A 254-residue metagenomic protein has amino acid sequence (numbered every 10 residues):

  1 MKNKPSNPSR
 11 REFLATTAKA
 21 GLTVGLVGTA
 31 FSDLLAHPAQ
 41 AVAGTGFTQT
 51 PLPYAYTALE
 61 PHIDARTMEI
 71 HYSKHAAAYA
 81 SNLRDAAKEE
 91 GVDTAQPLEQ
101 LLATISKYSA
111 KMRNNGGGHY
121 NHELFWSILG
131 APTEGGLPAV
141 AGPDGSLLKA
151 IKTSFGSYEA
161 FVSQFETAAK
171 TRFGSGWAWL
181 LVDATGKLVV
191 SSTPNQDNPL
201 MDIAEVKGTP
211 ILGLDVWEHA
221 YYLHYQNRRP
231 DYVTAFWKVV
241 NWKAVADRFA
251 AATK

Functional and structural regions predicted by a protein language model:
M1-E12: N-terminal secretory signal peptides
E12-L34: N-terminal export signals
T29-P61: C-terminal segment of N-terminal export signals and the immediately downstream linker at the start of the mature
Q49, A76, H119, L180 (+2 more regions): Divalent metal-coordination and catalytic microenvironments
A65-I70, S109-A110: Second-shell loop/turn segments in exported
K74, A80, D85-A95, E99-S191: All-alpha RGS (Regulator of G-protein Signaling) helical domain and cognate RGS-like helical scaffolds
T167-K170, S175-Q226, T234-A235, V239: An amphipathic alpha-helical core segment
P230-K254: N-terminal targeting pre-sequences for secretion and organelle import
